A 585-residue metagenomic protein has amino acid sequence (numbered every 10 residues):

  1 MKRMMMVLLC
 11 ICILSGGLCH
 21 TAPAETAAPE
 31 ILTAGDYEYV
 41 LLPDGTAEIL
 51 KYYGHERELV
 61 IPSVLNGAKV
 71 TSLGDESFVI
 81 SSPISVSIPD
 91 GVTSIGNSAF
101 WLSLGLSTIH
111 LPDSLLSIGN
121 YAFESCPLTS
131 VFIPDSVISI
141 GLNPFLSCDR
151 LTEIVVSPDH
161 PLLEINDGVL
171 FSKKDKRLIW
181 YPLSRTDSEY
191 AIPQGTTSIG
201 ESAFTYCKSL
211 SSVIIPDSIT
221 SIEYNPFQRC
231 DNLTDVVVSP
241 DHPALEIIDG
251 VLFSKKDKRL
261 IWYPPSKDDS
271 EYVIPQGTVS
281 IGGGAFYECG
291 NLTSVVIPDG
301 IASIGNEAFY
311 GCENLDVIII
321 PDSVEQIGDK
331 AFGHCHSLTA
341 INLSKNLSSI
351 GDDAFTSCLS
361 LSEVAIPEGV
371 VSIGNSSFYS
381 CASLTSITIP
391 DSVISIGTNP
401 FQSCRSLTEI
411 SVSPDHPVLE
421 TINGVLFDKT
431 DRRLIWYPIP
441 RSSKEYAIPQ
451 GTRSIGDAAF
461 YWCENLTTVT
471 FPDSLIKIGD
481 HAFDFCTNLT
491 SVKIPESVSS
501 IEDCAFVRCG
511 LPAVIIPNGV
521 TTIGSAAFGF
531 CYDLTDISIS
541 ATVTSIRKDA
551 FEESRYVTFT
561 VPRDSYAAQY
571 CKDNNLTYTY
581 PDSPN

Functional and structural regions predicted by a protein language model:
M1-L9: Positively charged n-region of N-terminal signal peptides that target proteins for export
L9-G17: Hydrophobic core
G17-E30: Sec-dependent signal peptide cleavage junction
T21-A22, G200, G282, G456: Intrinsically disordered, low-complexity segments enriched in serine/threonine/proline/glycine and often basic
D36-G45, G54-T71, S81-S94, L104-S117 (+19 more regions): Structural signature of tandem-repeat unit edges
